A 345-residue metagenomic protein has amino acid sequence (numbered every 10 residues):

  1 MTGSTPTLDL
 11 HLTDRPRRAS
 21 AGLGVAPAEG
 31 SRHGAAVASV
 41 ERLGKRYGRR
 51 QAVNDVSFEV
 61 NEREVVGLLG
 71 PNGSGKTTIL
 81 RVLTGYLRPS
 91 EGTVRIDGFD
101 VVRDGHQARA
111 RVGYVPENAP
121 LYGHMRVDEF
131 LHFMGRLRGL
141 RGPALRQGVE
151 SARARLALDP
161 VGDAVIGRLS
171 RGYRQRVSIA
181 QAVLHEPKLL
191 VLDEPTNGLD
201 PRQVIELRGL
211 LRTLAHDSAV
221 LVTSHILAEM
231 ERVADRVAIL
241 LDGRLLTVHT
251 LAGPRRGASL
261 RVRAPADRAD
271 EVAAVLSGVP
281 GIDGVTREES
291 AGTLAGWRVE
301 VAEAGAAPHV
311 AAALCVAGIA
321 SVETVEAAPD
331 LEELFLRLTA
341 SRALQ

Functional and structural regions predicted by a protein language model:
T2-A19, A302-Q345: C-terminal coupling/interaction segments
H11-H33: Intrinsically disordered, low-complexity terminal tails and inter-domain linkers enriched for S/T/G/P/D/E
A35-L241, L245-T247: ABC transporter nucleotide-binding domains
R42, D55, G284, E323-T324: Extracellular/lumenal ectodomain signal focusing on beta-strand-rich modules and carbohydrate-recognition contexts
A52, E229, R268-V272, A306 (+1 more regions): Short phosphate-engaging motifs
F99-V102, A266-D267, A304, P329: Short, surface-exposed acidic/glycine-rich loop or hinge patches that mediate macromolecular interfaces
E206-V301: ABC transporter nucleotide-binding domain
